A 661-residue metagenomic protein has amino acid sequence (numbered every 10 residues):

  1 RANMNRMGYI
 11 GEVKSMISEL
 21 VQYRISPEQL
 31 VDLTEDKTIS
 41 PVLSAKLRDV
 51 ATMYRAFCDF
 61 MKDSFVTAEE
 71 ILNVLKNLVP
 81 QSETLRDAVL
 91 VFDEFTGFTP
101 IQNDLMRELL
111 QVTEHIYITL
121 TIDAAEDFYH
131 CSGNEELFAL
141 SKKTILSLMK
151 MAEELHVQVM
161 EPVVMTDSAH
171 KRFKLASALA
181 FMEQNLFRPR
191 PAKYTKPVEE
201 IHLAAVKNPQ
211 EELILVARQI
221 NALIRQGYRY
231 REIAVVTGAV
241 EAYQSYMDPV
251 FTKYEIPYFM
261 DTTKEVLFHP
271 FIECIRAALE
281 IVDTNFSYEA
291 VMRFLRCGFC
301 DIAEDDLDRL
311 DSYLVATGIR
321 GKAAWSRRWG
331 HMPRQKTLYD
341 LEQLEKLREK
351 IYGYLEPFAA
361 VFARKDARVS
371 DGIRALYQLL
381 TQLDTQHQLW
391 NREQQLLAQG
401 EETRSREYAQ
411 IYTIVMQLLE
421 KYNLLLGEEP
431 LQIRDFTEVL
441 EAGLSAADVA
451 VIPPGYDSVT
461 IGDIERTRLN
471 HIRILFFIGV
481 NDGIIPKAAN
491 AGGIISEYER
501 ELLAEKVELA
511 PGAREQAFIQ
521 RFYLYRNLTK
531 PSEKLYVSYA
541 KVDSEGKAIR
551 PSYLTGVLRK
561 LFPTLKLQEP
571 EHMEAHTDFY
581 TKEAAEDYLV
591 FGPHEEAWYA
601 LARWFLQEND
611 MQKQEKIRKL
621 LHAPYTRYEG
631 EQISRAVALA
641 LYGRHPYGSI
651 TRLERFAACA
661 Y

Functional and structural regions predicted by a protein language model:
R1-Y661: Polyanion-engaging groove/track-forming segments
